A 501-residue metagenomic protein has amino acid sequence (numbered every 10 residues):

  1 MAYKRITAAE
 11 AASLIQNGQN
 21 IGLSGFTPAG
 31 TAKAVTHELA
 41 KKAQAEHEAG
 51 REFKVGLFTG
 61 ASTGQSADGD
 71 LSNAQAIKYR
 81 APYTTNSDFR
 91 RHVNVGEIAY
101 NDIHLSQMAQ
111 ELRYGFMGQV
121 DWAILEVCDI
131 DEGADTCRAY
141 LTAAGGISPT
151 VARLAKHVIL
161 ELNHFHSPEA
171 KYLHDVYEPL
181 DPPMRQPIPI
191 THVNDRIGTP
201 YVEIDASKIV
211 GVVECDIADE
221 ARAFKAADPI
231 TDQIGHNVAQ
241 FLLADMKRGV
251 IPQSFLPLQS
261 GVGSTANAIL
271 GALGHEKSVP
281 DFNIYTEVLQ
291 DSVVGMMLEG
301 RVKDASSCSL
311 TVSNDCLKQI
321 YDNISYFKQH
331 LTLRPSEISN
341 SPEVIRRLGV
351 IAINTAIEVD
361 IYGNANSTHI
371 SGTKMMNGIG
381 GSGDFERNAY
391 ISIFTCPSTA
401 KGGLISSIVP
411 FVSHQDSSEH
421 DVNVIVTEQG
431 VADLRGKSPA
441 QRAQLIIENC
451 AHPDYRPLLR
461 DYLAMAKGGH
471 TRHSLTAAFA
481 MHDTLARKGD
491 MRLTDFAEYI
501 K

Functional and structural regions predicted by a protein language model:
M1-K501: Conserved alpha/beta enzyme-core scaffold
